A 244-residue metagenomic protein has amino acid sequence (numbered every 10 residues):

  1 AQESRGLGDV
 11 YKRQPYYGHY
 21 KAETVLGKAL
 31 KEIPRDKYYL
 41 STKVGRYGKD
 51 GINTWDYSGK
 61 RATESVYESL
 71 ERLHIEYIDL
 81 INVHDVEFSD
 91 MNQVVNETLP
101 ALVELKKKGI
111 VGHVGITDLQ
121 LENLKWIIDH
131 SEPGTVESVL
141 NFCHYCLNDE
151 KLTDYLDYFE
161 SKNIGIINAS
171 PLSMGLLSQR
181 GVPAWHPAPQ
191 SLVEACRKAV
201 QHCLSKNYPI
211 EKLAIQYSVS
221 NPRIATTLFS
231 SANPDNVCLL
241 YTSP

Functional and structural regions predicted by a protein language model:
A1-G8, Y241-P244: Single conserved hydrophobic/aromatic residue that forms the stacking wall/gate of nucleotide- or nucleobase-binding
S4-Y38, K107: N-terminal binding-site loop/beta-alpha segment at the start of enzyme catalytic domains that lines or forms
R5, S58-E71, E122-K125: Short, acidic/polar
K12-R13, T42, I116, N168: Hydrophobic residues in well-ordered beta-strands that form the structural core
A29-R35, E71-H74, I128-E132: Acidic (Asp/Glu)-rich catalytic clusters
D50-K60: Active-site mouth loops of central-metabolism enzymes
L73-S89: Active-site groove signature of glycoside hydrolases
V86-S243: Beta/alpha (TIM)-barrel catalytic core signal, keyed to glycine-rich beta->alpha loops juxtaposed to Asp/Glu that bind
